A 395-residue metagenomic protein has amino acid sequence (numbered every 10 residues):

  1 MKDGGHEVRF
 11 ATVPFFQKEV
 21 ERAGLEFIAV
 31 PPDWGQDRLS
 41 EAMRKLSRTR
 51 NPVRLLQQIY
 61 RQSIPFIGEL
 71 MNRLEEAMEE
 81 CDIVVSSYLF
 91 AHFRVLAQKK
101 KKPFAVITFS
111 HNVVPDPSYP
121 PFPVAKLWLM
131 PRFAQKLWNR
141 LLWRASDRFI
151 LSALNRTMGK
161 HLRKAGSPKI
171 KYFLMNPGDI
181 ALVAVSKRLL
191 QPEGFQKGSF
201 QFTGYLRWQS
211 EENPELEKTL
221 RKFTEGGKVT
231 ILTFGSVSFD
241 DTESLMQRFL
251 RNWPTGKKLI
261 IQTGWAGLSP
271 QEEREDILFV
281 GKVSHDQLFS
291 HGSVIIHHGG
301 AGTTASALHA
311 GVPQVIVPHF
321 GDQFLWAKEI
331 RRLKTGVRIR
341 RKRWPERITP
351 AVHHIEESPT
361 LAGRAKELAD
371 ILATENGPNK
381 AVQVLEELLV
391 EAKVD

Functional and structural regions predicted by a protein language model:
M1-R9, F15, E19-A23, F133-A165 (+5 more regions): Nucleotide-activated sugar donor-binding and catalytic core shared by glycosyltransferases and related lipid-linked
E7-V13, K258-T263: Short internal beta-strands
R9-L55, A134-W138: Conserved nucleotide-sugar phosphate-binding/catalytic loop shared by glycosyltransferases and other
Q17-K18, W34-R38, H111-P117, D322-L325: Short gly/pro/ser/thr-enriched loop/turn and capping motifs at secondary-structure boundaries
L25, K100-P103, K257, V312: A short helix->loop->beta-strand "cap" motif at the edges of active sites that frequently abuts
M43-F93, A134-F173: Conserved nucleotide-sugar donor-binding subdomain of glycosyltransferases
P65-Q135, R188-L190: Conserved nucleotide-sugar donor-interacting segment of glycosyltransferase catalytic cores, predominantly GT-B
V185-V294: Donor-nucleotide binding loops and adjacent catalytic segments primarily of GT-B fold Leloir glycosyltransferases
